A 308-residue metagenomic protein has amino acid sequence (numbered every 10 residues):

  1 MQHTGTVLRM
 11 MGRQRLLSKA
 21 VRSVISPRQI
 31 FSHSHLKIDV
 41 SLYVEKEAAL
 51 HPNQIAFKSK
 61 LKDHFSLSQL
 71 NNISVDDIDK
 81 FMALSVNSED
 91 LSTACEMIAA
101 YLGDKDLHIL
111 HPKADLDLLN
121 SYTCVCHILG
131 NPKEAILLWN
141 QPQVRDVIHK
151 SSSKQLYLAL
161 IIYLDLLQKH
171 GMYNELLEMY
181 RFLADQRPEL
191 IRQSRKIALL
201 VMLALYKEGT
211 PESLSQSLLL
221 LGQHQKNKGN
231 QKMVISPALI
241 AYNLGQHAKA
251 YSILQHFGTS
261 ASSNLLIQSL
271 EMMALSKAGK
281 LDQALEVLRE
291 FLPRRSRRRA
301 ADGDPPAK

Functional and structural regions predicted by a protein language model:
M1-K308: A basic, Ser/Thr-enriched alpha-helical scaffold prevalent in eukaryotic organelle gene-expression machinery
